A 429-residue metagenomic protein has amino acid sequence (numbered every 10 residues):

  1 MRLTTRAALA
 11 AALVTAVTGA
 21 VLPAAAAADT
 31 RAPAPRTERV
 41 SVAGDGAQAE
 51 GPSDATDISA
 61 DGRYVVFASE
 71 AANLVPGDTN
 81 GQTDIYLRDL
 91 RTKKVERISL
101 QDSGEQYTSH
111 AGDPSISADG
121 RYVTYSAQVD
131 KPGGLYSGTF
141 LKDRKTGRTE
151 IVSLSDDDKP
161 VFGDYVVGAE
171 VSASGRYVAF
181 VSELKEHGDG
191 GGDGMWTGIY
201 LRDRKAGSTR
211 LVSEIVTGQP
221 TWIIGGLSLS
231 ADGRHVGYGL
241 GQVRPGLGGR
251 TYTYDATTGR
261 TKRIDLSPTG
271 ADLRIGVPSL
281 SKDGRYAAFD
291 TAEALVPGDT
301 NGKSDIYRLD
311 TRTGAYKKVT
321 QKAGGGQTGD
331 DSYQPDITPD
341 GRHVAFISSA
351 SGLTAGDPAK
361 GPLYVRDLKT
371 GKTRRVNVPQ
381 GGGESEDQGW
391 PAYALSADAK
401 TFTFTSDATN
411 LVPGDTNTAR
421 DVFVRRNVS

Functional and structural regions predicted by a protein language model:
L3-A7, G19-V21, A27-S429: Conserved "turn/edge" positions that cap or connect secondary-structure elements within repeat/scaffolded domains
A8-A12: Sec-dependent N-terminal signal peptides
